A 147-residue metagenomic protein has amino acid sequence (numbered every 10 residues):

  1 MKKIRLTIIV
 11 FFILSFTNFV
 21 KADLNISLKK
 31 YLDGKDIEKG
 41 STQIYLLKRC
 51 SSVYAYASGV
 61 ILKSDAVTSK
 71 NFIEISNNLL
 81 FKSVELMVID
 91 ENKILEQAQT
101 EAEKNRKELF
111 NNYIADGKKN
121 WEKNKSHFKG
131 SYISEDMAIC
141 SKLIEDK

Functional and structural regions predicted by a protein language model:
M1-I8: Bacterial N-terminal signal peptides that target proteins for export
I8-S15: Bacterial N-terminal signal peptides
N18-A22: Sec/Tat signal peptide C-region and signal peptidase I cleavage site
D23-K39, K118-N124: Short amphipathic alpha-helical segments and their helix-coil junctions
D36-N92: Short N-proximal segments of mature Sec-exported proteins
S76-K147: Compact alpha-helical subdomains of small soluble proteins
